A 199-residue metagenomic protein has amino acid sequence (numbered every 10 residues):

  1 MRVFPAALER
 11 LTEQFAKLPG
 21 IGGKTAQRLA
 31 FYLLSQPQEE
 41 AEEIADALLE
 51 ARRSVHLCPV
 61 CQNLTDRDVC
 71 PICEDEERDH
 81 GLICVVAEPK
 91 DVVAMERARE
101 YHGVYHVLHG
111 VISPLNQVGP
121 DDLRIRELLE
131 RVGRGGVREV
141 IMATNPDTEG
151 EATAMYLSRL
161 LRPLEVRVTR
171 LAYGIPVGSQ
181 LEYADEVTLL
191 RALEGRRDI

Functional and structural regions predicted by a protein language model:
R2-L8, K17, A30-V92: Cys/His-rich Zn2+-binding cysteine-cluster or related metal-binding knuckle/ribbon modules and their
V3, Q36, E40, N116-P120 (+2 more regions): Catalytic cores of large soluble enzymes that bind and process phosphate-bearing ligands
R10, H102, L129-I141, N145-I199: Long C-terminal interaction/binding lobes of large macromolecular proteins
Q14, L18, Q36, A51-S54 (+10 more regions): Conserved, well-folded catalytic cores of nucleic-acid-processing and energy-transducing macromolecular machines
A26, E74-T144: Extended interfacial segments that mediate partner engagement and assembly in macromolecular machines
Q27-Y32, L181: Short hydrophobic alpha-helical segments that form membrane-spanning helices or hydrophobic packing faces of helical
I44, L57, V69, D91 (+5 more regions): Glycine-rich, flexible loop/turn motifs
